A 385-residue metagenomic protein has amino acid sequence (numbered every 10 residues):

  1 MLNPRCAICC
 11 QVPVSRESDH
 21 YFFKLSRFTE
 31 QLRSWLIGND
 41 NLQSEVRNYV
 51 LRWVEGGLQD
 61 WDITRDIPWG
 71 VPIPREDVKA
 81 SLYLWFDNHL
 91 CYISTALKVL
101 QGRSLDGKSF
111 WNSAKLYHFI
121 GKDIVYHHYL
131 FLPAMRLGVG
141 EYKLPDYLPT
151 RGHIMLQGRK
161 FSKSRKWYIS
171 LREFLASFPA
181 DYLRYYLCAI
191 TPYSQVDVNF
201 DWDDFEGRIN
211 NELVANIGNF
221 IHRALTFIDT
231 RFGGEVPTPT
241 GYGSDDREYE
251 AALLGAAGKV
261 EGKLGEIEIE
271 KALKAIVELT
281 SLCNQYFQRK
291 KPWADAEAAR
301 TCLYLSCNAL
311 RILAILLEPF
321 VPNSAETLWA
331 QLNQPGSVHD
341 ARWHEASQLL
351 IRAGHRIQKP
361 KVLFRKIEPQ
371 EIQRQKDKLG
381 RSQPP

Functional and structural regions predicted by a protein language model:
M1-P4, I8-C9, G262, I267 (+1 more regions): Basic, alpha-helical terminal appendages of large translation-related enzymes
N3-T230, A272-I276: Structured secondary-structure scaffolds
R33, R172, E261, A314-I315: Amphipathic alpha-helical segments within well-ordered protein domains
G38-N39, V78, L100-F110, G233-A251 (+2 more regions): Short, glycine- and charge-enriched coil/turn segments that flank and shape catalytic ligand pockets
D77-L82, D123-I124, F174-L175, F205-N216 (+5 more regions): Secondary-structure capping and boundary motifs in well-ordered enzyme cores
A114-L116, I154-K160, N211, G241-G255 (+1 more regions): Short, mixed-charge aromatic SLiMs
V125, L132, I190-Y193, F200 (+3 more regions): Active-site-proximal binding-pocket segments
G138-K143, T226-V236, E266, P319-N323: Surface-exposed helix-capping loop/turn segments at secondary-structure junctions
